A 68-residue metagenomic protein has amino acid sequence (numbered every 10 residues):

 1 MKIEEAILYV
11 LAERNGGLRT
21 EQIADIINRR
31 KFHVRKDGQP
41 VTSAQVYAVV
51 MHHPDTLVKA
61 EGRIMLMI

Functional and structural regions predicted by a protein language model:
M1-E4, E21, I27-I68: Charged low-complexity interaction tracts in eukaryotic proteins
L11-G16: Short helix-capping/hinge SLiMs at alpha-helix to coil transitions
